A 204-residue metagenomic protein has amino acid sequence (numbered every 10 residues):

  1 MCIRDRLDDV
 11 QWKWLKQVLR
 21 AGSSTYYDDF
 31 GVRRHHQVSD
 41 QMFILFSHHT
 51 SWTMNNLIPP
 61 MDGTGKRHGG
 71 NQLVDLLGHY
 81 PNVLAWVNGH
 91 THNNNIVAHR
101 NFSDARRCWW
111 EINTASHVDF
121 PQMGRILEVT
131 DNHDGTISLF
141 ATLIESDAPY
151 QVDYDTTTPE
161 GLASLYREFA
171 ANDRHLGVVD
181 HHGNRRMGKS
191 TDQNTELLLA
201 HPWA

Functional and structural regions predicted by a protein language model:
R4-H36, N94-A204: Metal-dependent phosphoesterase/phosphodiesterase active-site architecture
R4-L15, G22-V83: Active-site-proximal segments of metal-dependent phosphoesterases and phosphodiesterases across multiple
M42-I44, L84-A85, W110, S138-F140: Beta-sheet entry/capping signal
F46-H48, V87-N88, N113, T142-L143: Short beta-strand segments
T50-N55, L84-H99, D119-Q122: Active-site environment of divalent metal-dependent phosphoester hydrolases
T64-R67, G89, S103-R107: A short linear-motif detector with a strong N-terminal bias
